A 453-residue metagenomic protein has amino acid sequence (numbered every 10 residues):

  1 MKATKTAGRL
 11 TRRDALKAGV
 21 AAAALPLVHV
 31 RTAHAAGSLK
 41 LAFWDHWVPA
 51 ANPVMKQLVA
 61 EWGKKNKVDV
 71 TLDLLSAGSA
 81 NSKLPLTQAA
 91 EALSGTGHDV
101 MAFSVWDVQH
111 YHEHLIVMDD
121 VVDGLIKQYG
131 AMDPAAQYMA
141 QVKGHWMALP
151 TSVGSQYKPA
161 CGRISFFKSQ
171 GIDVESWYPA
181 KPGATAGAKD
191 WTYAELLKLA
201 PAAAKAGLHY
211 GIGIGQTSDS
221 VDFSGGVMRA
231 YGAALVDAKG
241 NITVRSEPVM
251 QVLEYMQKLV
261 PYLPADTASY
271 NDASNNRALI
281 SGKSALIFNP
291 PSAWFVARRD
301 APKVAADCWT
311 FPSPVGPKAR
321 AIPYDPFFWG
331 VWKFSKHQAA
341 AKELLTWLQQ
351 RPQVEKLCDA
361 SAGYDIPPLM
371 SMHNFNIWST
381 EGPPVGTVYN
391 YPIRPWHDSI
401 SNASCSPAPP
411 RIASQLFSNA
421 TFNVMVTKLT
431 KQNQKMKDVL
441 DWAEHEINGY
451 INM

Functional and structural regions predicted by a protein language model:
M1-L10, A18-A24: N-terminal secretory signal peptides
G37-V105, R277: Early extracytoplasmic/lumenal segment of secretory-pathway proteins
L74-T87, K189-E195, T267-I280: Short helix-initiation/N-cap motifs at beta->coil->alpha
D99-A102, A285-N289: Paired acidic/hydrophobic, glycine-rich loop segments that form the ligand-binding mouth/hinge of periplasmic-binding
S104-P159, D307-P314, G386-V388: Hinge/lid segment of periplasmic solute-binding proteins
D120-M132, S176-K189, Y231-V252, R299-P302 (+1 more regions): Short, solvent-exposed loop/beta-turn-alpha elements that line the ligand-binding surface or hinge of extracytoplasmic
Y193-A203, A238-S269, S313: Glycine-centered hinge/linker elements that transmit conformational signals in sensory and ligand-binding systems
S292-A305, P317-T421: C-terminal lobe and pocket-closing loops of periplasmic/extracytoplasmic Venus-flytrap solute-binding proteins
